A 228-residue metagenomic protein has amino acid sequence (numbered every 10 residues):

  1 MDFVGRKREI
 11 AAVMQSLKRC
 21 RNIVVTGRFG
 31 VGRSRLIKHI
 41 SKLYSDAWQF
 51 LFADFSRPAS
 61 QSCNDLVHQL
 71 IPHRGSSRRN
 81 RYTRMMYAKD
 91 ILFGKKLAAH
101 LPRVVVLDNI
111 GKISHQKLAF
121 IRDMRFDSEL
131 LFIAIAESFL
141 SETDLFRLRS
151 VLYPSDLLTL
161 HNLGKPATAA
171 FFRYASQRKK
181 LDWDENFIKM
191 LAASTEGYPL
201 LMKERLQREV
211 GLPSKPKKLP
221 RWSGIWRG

Functional and structural regions predicted by a protein language model:
M1-V13: N-terminal pre-P-loop "Q-motif" helix
R19-K38: Walker A/P-loop nucleotide-binding motif
Y44-P58: Conserved catalytic segments around the Walker B and adjacent sensor/switch elements of P-loop NTPase domains
S60-R81: Conserved NTP-binding/hydrolysis module of P-loop NTPases
F93-K117: Conserved P-loop NTPase "ATPase switch" module shared by AAA+ and STAND
K112-I113, M124-R149: Sensor-1/coupling segment of RecA-like P-loop NTPase cores
L160-E185: Conserved small helical "lid"/interfacial subdomain of P-loop NTPases
R178-G228: Amphipathic alpha-helical "lid/sensor" segments that cap RecA-like P-loop NTPase cores
